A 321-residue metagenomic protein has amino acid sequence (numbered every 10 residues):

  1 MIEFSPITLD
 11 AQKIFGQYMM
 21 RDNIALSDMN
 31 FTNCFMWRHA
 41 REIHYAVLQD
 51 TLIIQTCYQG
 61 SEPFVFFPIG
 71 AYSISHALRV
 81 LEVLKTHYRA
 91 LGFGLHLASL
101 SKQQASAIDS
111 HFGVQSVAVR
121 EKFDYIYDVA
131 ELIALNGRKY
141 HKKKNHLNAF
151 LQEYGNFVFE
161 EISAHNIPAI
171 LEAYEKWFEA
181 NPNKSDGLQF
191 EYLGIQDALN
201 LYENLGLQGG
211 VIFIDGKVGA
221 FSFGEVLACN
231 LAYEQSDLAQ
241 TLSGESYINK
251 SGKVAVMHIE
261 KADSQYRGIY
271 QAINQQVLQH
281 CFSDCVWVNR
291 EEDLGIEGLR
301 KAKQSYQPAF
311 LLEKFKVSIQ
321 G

Functional and structural regions predicted by a protein language model:
M1-Q49, D186-F190: Amide-forming acyltransferase catalytic core, primarily the GNAT-like/NAT-type and related acyltransferase folds
D28-L97, I214-Y266: Conserved donor-binding loop and adjoining core beta-sheet/short helix segment in diverse acyl/aminoacyl transferases
Y88-S101, S283-E291: Conserved GNAT acetyl-CoA-binding A-motif
G92-S110, K122-F123: Short, glycine/charge-rich beta-strand/loop segments that flank catalytic centers and engage negatively charged groups
Q104-V117, N145, G295-L311: Conserved active-site alpha-helix within GNAT-family acetyltransferase domains
F112-N183: Acyltransferase donor/substrate-recognition loop-hinge adjacent to the catalytic core
H165-V218: Short, conserved active-site entrance elements at the starts or edges of catalytic domains
G209-Q320: Aromatic (often tryptophan-rich) hydrophobic motifs at membrane interfaces
